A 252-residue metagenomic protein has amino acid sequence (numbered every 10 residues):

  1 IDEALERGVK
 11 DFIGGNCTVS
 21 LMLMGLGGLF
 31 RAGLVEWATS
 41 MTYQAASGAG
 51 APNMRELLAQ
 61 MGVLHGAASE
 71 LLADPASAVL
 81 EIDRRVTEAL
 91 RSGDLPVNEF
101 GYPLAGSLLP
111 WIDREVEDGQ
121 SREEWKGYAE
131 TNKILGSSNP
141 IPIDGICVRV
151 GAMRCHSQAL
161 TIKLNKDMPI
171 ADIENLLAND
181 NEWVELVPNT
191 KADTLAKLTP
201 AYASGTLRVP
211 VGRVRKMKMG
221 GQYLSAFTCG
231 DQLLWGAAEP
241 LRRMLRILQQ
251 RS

Functional and structural regions predicted by a protein language model:
I1-E99, N139-P142, V209-P210, V214-M219 (+2 more regions): N-terminal Rossmann-like NAD(P) cofactor-binding subdomain of oxidoreductases, focused on the glycine-rich
K10-M22, G119-A129, G236-P240: A glycine-rich, Thr/Ser-enriched phosphate-binding loop motif common to dinucleotide/cofactor-binding enzymes
G15, D94-N98, E117-S121, K163 (+2 more regions): Hydrophobic alpha-helical scaffolding
A51, E56, Y102-P110, G151-H156: Active-site-proximal catalytic alpha-helix in oxidoreductases
R84-R149: Oxyanion-binding "anion nests"
P140-S252: C-terminal active-site/capping subdomain that shapes the small-molecule cofactor and substrate pocket of enzyme
